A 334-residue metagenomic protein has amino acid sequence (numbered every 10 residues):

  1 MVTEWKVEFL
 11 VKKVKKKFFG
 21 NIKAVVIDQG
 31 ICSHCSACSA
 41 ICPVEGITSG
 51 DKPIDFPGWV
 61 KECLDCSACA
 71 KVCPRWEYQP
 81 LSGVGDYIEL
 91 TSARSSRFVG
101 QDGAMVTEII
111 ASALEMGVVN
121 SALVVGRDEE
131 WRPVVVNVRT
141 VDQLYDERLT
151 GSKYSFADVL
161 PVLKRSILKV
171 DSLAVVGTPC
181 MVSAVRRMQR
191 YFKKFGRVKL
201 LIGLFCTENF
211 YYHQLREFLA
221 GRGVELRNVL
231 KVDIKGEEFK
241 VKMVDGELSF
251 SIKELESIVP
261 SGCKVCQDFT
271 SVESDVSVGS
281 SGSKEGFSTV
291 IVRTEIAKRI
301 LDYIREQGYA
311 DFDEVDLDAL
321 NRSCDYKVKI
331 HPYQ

Functional and structural regions predicted by a protein language model:
M1-T48: Ferredoxin-type iron-sulfur electron-transfer modules and their immediate structural context
V2-F18, G58-A70, R75, G223: Short N-terminal signal/transit or membrane-insertion segments and the immediately adjacent low-complexity/disordered
K17-I22, I27-Q29, G58-K61, G246-L255: Short, intrinsically disordered, charge-biased short linear motifs at domain edges
V26-D28, A37-G58, S67-V84, V276: Iron-sulfur cluster-binding cysteine motifs and their immediate structural context in ferredoxin-like electron-transfer
C32-C38, C42, C63-C69, C73 (+3 more regions): Disulfide-bonded cysteines in secreted/extracellular proteins and peptides
K52-W59, T91-R97: Glycine-/proline-rich flexible loop or hinge segments
P74-Q334: Iron-sulfur-associated redox domains of electron-transfer enzymes in respiratory and anaerobic energy metabolism
